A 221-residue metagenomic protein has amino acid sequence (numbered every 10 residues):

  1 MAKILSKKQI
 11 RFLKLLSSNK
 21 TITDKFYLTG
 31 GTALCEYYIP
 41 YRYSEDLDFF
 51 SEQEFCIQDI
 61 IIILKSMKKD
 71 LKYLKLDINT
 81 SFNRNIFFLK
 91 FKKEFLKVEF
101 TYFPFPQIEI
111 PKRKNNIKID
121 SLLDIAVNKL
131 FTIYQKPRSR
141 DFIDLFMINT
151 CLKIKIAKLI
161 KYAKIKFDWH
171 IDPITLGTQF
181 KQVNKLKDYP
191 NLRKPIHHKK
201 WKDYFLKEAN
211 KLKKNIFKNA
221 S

Functional and structural regions predicted by a protein language model:
M1-S221: Compositionally biased terminal segments of proteins
